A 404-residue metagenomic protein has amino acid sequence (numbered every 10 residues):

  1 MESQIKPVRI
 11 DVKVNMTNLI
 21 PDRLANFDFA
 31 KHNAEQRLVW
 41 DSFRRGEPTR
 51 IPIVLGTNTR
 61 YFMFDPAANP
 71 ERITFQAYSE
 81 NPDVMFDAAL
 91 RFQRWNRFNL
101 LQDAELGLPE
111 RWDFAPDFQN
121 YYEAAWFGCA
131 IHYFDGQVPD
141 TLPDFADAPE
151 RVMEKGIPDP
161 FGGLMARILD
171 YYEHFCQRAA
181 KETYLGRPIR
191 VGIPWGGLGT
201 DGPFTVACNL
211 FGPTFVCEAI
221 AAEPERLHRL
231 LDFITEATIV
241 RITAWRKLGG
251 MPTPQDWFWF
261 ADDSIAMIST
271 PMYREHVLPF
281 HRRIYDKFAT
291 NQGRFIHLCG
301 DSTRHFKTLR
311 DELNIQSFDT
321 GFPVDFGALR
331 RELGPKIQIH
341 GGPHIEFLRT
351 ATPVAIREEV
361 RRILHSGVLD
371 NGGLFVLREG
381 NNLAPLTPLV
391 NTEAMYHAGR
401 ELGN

Functional and structural regions predicted by a protein language model:
E2-I5, R50, G107, F114 (+2 more regions): Selective for proline/serine-rich intrinsically disordered segments in cytosolic/nuclear regulatory regions
E2-Y78, A88, I157-N404: Active-site loop segments of alpha/beta catalytic cores
R45-G46, G107, D113-D135, T183-G186 (+1 more regions): Glycine-centered secondary-structure boundary/capping sites
N58-R72, E110-R111, L142-V152: A short glycine/small-residue-enriched secondary-structure motif
M63, E80, P116, N120-A124 (+6 more regions): Intrinsically disordered, low-complexity regions enriched in small/polar residues
T74-W126: Membrane helical hairpin/interfacial module
A130-A148, W257-M267, H340-G342: Aromatic- and acidic-residue-enriched carbohydrate-binding clefts of CAZyme catalytic domains
I131-Q177: A gly/proline- and charged-residue-enriched helix-loop-helix capping module
